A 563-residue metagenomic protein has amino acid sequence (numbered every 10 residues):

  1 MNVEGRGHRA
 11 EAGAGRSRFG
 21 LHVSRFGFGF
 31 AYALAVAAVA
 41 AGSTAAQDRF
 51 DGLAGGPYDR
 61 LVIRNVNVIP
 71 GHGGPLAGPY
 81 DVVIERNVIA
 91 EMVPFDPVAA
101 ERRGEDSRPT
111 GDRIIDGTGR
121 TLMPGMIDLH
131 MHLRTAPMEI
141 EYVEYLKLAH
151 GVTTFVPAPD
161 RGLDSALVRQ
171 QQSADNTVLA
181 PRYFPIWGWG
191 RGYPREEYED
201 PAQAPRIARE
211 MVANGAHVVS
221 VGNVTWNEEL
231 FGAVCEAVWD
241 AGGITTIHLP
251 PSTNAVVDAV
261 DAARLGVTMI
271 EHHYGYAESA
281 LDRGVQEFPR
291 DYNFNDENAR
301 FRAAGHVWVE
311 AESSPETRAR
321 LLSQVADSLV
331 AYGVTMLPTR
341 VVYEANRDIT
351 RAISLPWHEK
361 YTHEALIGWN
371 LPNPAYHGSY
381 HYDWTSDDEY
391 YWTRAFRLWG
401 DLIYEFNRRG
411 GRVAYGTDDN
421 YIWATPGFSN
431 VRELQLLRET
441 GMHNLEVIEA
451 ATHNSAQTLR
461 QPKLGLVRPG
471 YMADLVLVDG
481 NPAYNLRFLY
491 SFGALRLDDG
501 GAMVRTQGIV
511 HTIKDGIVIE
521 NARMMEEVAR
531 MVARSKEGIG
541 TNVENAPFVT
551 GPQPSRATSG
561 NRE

Functional and structural regions predicted by a protein language model:
M1-F28, T110, G560-E563: Short, basic, low-complexity termini and linkers enriched in Ser/Thr/Gly/Pro that act as targeting/leader peptides
D48-D59, V68, H72-M123: Histidine-rich, glycine-flanked metal-binding segment
V66-V68, H381-T385, E389-Y391, F396 (+3 more regions): C-terminal helical cap
S107-P109, I114-T177, E196-E199, V257-A262: Metal-associated gating/positioning segment near the N- to mid-region
V143-S165, A180-R191, A213-W226, G243-T246 (+3 more regions): Divalent metal-dependent hydrolysis catalytic cores, especially in the metallo-beta-lactamase
T177-A180, F184-D261, A277: Histidine/acidic-residue-rich, glycine-tolerant segments that coordinate divalent metal ions
I207-G222, Y276-T440, V532-E563: Active-site neighborhoods of metal-dependent hydrolases
M472-A529: C-terminal cap of metal-dependent C-N hydrolases
